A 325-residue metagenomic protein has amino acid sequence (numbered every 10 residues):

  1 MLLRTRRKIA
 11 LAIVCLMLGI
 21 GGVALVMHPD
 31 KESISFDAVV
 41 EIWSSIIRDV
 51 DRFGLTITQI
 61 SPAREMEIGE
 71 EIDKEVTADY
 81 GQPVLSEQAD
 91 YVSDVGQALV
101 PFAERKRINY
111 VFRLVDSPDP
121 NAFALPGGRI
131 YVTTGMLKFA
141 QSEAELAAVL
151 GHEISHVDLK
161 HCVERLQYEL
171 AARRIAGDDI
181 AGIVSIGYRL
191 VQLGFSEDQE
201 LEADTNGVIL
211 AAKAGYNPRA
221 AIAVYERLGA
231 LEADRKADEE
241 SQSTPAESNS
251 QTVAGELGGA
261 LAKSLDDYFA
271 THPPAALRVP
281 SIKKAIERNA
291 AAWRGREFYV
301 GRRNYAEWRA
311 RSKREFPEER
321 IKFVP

Functional and structural regions predicted by a protein language model:
L2-P325: A Zn2+-metalloprotease active-site environment signal
